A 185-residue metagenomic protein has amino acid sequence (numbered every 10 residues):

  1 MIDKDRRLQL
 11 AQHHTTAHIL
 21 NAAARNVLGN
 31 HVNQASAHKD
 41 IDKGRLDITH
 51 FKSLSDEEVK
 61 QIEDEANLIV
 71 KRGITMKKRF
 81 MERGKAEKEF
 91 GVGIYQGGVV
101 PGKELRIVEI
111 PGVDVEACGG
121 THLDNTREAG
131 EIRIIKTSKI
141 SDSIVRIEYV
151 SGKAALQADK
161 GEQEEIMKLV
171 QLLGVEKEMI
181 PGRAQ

Functional and structural regions predicted by a protein language model:
M1-I48: Active/ligand-binding-proximal structured segments within catalytic/core domains that scaffold catalytic residues
D5, H31, I41, A129-Q185: Terminal appendage regions of diverse proteins
R6-H14, I48-D56, I69, G97-V100 (+4 more regions): Hydrophobic alpha-helical scaffolding
Q12-T16, L20, A24, E58 (+4 more regions): Helical mechanochemical/support elements of P-loop NTPase systems and associated helical scaffolds
H14, A35, C118-G119, N125 (+2 more regions): Short glycine-rich loop/turn motifs that provide flexible caps or phosphate-binding loops at active sites
I19-V27, Q61-R72, V150, K168-L172: Generic, well-ordered alpha-helical scaffold segments in large soluble proteins
D42, I48-I140: Non-catalytic interaction/regulatory segments
